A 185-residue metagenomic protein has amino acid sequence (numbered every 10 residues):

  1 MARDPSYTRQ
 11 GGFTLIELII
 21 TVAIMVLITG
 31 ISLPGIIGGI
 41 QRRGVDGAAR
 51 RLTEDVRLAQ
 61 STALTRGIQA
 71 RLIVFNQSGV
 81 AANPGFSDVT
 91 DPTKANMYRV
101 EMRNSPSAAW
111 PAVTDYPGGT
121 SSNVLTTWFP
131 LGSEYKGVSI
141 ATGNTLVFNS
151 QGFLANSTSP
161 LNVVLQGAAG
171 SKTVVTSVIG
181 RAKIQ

Functional and structural regions predicted by a protein language model:
M1-V26: Glycine-centered recognition micro-motifs in short, flexible terminal segments and loops
A2-Y7, L27, I31-D46, R50-E54 (+4 more regions): N-terminal helix-rich module
